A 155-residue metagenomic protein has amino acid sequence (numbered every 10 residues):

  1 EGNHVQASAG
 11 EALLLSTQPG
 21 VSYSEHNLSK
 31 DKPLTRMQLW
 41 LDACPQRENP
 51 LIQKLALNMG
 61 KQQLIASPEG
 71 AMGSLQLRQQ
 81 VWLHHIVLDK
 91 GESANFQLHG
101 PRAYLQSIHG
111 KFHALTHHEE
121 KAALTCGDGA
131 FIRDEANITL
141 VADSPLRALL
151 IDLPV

Functional and structural regions predicted by a protein language model:
E1-G2, A9-A12, L98-H118, C126: Glycine- and acidic-residue-biased ligand/ion/polar-headgroup-sensing regions
H4, L15-G20, P68-A71, W82-H99: Conserved short histidine dyad/triad with adjacent acidic residue
V5, H26-Q80: A short, N-terminal "cap"/entry segment at the start of jelly-roll beta-barrel domains of the cupin/DSBH fold
T17-R47, R133-V155: Ligand-binding loop in jelly-roll beta-barrel domains
P19-V21, P33-M37, K61, W82 (+2 more regions): A generic structural signal for short beta-strands and their flanking turns/coil linkers
S24-L28, S74-L77, A94-H99, L140-A142: Short histidine-centered beta-strand/loop micro-motifs that create catalytic or ligand/metal-coordination sites
